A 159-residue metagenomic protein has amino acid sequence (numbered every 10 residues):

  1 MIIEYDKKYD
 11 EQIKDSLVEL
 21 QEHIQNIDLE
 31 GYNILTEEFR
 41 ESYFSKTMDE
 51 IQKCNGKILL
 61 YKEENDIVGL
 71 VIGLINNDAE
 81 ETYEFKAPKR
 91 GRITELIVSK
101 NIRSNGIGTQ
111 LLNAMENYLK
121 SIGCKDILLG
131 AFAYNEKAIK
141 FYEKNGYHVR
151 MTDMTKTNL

Functional and structural regions predicted by a protein language model:
M1-D28: A short beta-loop-alpha structural element at the N-terminal edge of CoA-dependent acyl/N-acetyltransferase catalytic
E22-T47: Conserved GNAT-fold acetyl-CoA-binding loop/helix
S45-L60, R92: A short helix-loop-beta-strand connector motif used in the catalytic cores of GNAT acetyltransferases and, in some
L60, D66-I75, R92, I97: Conserved beta-strand in the GNAT
E84-K100, G130, T152-T155: Conserved acetyl-CoA binding element of GNAT-fold acetyltransferases
E95-V98, S104-N117, S121, K140-K144: Conserved acetyl-CoA-binding loop-helix of GNAT-fold acetyltransferases
A114, L128-A138, T155-L159: Conserved beta-strand-loop-alpha-helix junction that forms the acyl-donor binding cleft
C124, E143-T152: Conserved acetyl-CoA-binding loop of GNAT-fold acetyltransferases
